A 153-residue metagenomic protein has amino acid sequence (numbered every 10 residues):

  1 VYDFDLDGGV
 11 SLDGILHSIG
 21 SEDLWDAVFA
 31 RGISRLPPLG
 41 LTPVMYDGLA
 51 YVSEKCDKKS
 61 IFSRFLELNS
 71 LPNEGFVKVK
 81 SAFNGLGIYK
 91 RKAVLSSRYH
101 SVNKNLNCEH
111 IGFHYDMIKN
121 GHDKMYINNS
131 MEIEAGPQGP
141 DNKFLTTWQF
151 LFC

Functional and structural regions predicted by a protein language model:
V1-D5: Active-site acidic Asp-centered loop
L6-S101: Conserved catalytic core of nucleotide-sugar-dependent glycosyltransferases
L68-C153: C-terminal catalytic/acceptor-binding lobe
